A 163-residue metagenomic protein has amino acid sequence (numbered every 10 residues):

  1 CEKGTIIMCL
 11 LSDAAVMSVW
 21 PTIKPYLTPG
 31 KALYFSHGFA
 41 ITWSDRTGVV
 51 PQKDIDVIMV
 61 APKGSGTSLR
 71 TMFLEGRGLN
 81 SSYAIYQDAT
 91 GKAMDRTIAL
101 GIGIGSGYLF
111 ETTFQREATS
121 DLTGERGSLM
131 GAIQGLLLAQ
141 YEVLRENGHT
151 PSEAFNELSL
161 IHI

Functional and structural regions predicted by a protein language model:
C1-I41, Q52-M59: Rossmann-like NAD(P)-binding element
Y34-R126: Rossmann-fold dinucleotide-binding core
A132-R145: C-terminal alpha-helical interaction appendages
V143-E153: Inter-helical turn/loop segments and adjacent helix faces that build the functional surface of alpha-helical bundle
A154-S159: Short, well-structured alpha-helical segments that form the helix of a local strand-helix-strand
I161-I163: Conserved small/polar residues in nucleotide/adenosyl-binding loops
